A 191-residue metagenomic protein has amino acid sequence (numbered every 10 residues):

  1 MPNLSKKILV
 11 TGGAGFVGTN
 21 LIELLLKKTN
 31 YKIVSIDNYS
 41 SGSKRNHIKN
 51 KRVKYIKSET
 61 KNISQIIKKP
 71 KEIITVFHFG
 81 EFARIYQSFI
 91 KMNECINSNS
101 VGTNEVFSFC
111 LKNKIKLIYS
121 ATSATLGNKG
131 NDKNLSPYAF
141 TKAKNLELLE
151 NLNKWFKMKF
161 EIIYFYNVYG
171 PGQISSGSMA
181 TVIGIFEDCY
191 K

Functional and structural regions predicted by a protein language model:
M1-V168: N-terminal Rossmann-like NAD(P)+-binding domain of SDR-like oxidoreductases, especially those catalyzing
K6, F186-E187: Residue-level detector of beta-strand structural context in well-folded domains
F79, C189-Y190: Conserved catalytic core of Hanks-type protein kinase domains
F89, Y190-K191: Hydrophobic residues in alpha-helical segments
A143, F156, V168-G184, K191: Glycine/proline-rich active-site loop of Rossmann-fold NAD(P)-dependent oxidoreductases
